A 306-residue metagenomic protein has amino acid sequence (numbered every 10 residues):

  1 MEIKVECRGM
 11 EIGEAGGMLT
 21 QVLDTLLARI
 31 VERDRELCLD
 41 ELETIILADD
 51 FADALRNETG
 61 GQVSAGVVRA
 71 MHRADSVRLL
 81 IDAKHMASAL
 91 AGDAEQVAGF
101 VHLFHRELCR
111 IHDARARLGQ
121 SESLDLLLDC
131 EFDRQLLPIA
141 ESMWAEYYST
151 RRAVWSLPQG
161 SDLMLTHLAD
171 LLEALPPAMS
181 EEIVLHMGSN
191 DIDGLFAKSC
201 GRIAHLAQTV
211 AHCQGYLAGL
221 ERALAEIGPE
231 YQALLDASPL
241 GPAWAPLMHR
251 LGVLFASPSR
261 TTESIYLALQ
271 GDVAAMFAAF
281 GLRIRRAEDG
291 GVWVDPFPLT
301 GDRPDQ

Functional and structural regions predicted by a protein language model:
E6-I12: Fold-level signature of zinc-dependent metallopeptidase catalytic domains
A15-M86, V97, M276-Q306: Auxiliary, metal-adjacent structural segments of Zn-dependent hydrolase domains
K84-F104: Short pre-active-site segment immediately N-terminal to the catalytic Zn-binding motif
E95-G99, D113-W144: Post-HEXXH active-site segment of zinc metalloproteases
L103, E107-R115, Y147: Catalytic glutamate of the conserved HExxH
A140-S156: Internal, well-ordered interaction modules that form the hydrophobic cores of assembly/scaffold domains in eukaryotic
R152-S180: Short helix/loop segments within enzyme catalytic domains that coordinate or immediately flank catalytic cofactors
L171-Q306: Pan-zinc metallopeptidase signature
